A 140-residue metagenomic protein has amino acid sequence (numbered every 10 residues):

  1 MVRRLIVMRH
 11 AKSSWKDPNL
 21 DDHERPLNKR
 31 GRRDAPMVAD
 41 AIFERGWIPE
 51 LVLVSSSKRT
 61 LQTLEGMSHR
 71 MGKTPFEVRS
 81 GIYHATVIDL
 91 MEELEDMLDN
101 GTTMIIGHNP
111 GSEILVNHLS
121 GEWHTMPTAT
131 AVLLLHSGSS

Functional and structural regions predicted by a protein language model:
V2-A85, S112, W123-M126: Active-site-proximal alpha-helix that buttresses catalytic centers in soluble enzyme cores
L5, N100-M104, A131: Residue-level preference for the first positions of well-ordered beta-strands
K29, I105, N109, L119: Short glycine/serine/threonine-biased micro-segments
V38-A41, D89-E92, H118-S120: A generic local structural motif
G81-I114: Mid-chain, well-packed structural core segment of small domains
S120-S140: Domain-level recognition of soluble alpha/beta enzyme cores, biased toward histidine phosphatases/phosphomutases
